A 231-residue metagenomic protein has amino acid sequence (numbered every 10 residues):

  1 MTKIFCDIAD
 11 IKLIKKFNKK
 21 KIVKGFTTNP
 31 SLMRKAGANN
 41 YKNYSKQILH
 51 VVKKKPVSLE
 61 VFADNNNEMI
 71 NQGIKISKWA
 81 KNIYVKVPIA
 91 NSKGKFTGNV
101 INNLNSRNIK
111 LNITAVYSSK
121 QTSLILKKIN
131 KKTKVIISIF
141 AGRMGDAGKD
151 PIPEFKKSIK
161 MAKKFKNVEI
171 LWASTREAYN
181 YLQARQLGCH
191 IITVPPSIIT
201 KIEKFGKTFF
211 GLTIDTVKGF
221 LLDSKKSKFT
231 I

Functional and structural regions predicted by a protein language model:
T2-I4, I8-K15, K20-V23, T27-N103 (+2 more regions): Active-site beta->alpha loop and helix N-cap motifs at the rims of alpha/beta catalytic domains
M33-R34, N65-N66, S92-K93, S119-T122 (+2 more regions): Short secondary-structure capping/turn micro-motifs that flank functional sites
I109-T200, G206-S227: Catalytic alpha/beta core domains of metabolic enzymes, predominantly
